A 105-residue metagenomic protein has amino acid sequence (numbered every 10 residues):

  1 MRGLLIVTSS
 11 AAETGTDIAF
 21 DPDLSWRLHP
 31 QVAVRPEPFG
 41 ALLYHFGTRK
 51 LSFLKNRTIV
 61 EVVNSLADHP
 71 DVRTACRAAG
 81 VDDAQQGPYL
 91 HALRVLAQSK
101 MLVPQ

Functional and structural regions predicted by a protein language model:
M1-G15, G47-Q105: Long, charge-rich, low-complexity alpha-helical segments
M1-R35: Hydrophobic packing positions characteristic of elongated beta-solenoid/beta-helix-type spike/fiber shafts
P36-A41: A short, compositionally biased
